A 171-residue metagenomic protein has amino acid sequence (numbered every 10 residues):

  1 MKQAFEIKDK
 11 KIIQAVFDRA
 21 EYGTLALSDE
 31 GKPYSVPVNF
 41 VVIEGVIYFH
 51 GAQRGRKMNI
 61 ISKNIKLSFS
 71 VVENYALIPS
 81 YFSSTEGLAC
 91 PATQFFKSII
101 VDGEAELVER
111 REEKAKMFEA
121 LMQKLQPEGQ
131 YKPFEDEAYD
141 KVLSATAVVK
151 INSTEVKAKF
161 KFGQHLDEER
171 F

Functional and structural regions predicted by a protein language model:
M1-E44, Y48: An N-terminal domain-cap segment
K2-A4, I78-F171: Charged, gly/pro-rich active-site loop segments
D9, Q53-R54, E135: Amphipathic coiled-coil/heptad-repeat helices and related helical stalk/stem segments that mediate oligomerization
D18, S62-L67, Q123-P127: Short, intrinsically disordered, mixed-charge
E21-G23, V36, I43-G45, K63-L67 (+2 more regions): A generic structural signal for short beta-strands and their flanking turns/coil linkers
A26, V41, H50, S70-V72 (+3 more regions): Residues in well-ordered beta-strands of folded domains
P33-Y34, I61-S62, F162-G163: Short glycine/proline-enriched turns and hinge-like loops at secondary-structure junctions
V41-P79: A short mixed-secondary-structure module that forms the rim of ligand-binding clefts
